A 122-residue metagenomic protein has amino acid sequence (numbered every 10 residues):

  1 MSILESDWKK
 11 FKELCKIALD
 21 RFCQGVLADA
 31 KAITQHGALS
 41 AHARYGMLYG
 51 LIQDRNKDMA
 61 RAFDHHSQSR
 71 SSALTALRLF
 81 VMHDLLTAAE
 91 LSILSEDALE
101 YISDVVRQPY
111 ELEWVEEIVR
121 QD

Functional and structural regions predicted by a protein language model:
M1-D122: Acidic, Ser/Pro/Thr-rich low-complexity regulatory regions and the short amphipathic helical interaction modules they
